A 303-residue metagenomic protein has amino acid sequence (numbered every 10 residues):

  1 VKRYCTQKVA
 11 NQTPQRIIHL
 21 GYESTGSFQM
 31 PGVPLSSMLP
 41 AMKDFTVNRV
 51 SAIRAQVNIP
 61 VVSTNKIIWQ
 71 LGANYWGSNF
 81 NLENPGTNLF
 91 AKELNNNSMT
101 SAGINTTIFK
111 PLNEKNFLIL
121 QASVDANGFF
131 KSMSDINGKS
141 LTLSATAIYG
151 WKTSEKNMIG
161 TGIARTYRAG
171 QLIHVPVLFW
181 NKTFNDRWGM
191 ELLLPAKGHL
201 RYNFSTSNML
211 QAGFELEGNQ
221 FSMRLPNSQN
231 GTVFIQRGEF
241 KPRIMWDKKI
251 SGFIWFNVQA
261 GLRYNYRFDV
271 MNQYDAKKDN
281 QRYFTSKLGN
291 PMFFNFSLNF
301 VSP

Functional and structural regions predicted by a protein language model:
V1-F117, Q121-S134, T142-S144, N295: Transmembrane beta-barrel domains of bacterial outer-membrane proteins
Q12-I18, N65-L71, E114-L120, E155-I159 (+4 more regions): Outer-envelope beta-barrel architecture signal
Y22-F28, A73-N81, V124-F130, I163-A169 (+5 more regions): Transmembrane beta-strands of outer-membrane beta-barrel pores
P34, N88, P195-F294: Outer-membrane beta-barrel translocator/channel fold
M38-D44, N88-L94, F130-D135, A164-T166 (+3 more regions): Extracellular loop and loop/strand-boundary signature of outer-membrane beta-barrel proteins
V47-I53, N96-A102, N137-L143, L172-P176 (+4 more regions): Residues that define the transmembrane beta-barrel architecture of outer-membrane proteins
V57-V61, I108-K110, W151, K182 (+4 more regions): Residue-level signature of outer-membrane beta-barrel architecture
L178-K182, W246, K287-P303: Outer-membrane beta-barrel "beta-signal"
